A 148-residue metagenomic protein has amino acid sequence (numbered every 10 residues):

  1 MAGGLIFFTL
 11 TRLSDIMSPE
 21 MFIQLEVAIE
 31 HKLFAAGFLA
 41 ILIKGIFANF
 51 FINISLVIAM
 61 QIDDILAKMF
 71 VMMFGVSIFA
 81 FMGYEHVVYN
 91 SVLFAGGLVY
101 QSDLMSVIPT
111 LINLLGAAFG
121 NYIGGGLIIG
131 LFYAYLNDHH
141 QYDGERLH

Functional and structural regions predicted by a protein language model:
M1-H148: Alpha-helical transmembrane segments and their helix-helix packing motifs
